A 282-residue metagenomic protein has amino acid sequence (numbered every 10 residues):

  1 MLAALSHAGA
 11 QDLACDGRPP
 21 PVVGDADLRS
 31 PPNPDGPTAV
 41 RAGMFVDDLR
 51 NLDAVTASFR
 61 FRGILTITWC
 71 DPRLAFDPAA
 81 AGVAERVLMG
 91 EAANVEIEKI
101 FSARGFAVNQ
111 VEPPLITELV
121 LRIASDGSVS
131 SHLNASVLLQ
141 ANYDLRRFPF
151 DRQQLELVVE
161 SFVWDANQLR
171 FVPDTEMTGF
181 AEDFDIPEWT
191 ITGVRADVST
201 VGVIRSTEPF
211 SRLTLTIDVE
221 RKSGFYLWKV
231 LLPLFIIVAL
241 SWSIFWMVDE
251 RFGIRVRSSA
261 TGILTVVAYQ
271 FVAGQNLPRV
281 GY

Functional and structural regions predicted by a protein language model:
M1-A4: Bacterial N-terminal signal peptides
S6-A10: Sec/Tat signal peptide C-region and signal peptidase I cleavage site
Q11-T214, D218: Soluble non-transmembrane domains of integral membrane proteins
T214-Y282: Channel- or pocket-lining gating/hinge segments that regulate access to a cavity or pore
